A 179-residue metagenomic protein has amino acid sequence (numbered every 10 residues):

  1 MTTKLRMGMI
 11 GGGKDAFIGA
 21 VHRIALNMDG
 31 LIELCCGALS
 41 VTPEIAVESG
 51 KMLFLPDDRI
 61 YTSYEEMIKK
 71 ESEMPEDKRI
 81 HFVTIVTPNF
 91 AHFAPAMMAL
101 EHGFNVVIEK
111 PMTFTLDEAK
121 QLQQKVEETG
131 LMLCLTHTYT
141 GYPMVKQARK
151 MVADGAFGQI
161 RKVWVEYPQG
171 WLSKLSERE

Functional and structural regions predicted by a protein language model:
M1-L55: N-terminal Rossmann-like dinucleotide-binding module
C36, F82, K162: Short, Asp-centered acidic motifs that coordinate Mg2+ and/or phosphate in catalytic or ligand-binding sites
V41-E44, F93, E118, M132 (+2 more regions): Catalytic cores of eukaryotic secretory-pathway lumenal/extracellular enzymes that build and remodel glycoconjugates
R59-K125: Beta-loop-alpha module in the N-terminal Rossmann-like domain of NAD(P)-dependent dehydrogenases, especially those
Q121-Y139, G158-V163: Rossmann-fold dehydrogenase core element
Y139-E179: Predominantly a Rossmann-like dinucleotide-binding segment in NAD(P)-dependent oxidoreductases
